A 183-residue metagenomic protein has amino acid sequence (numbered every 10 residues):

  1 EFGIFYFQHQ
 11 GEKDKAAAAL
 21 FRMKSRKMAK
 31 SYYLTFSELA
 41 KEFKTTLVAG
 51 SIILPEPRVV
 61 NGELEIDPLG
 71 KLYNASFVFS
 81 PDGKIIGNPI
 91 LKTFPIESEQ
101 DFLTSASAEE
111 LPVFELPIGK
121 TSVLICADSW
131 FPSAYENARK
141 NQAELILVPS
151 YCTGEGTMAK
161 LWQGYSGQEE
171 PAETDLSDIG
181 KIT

Functional and structural regions predicted by a protein language model:
E1, K13-A16, D175-T183: Secondary-structure junction/capping motif
E1-Q10, A16-K24, A40, L47-A49 (+3 more regions): Active-site beta-strand/loop signature of hydrolases that rely on acidic residues for catalysis
G11-E12, E110: Short, flexible segments with low predicted structural confidence
M28-A29, Y33-L34, E38, L54-I182: Active-site catalytic loop in hydrolytic enzyme cores
K44-T46, A75: Proline-centered loop/turn at the N-terminus of a beta-strand
